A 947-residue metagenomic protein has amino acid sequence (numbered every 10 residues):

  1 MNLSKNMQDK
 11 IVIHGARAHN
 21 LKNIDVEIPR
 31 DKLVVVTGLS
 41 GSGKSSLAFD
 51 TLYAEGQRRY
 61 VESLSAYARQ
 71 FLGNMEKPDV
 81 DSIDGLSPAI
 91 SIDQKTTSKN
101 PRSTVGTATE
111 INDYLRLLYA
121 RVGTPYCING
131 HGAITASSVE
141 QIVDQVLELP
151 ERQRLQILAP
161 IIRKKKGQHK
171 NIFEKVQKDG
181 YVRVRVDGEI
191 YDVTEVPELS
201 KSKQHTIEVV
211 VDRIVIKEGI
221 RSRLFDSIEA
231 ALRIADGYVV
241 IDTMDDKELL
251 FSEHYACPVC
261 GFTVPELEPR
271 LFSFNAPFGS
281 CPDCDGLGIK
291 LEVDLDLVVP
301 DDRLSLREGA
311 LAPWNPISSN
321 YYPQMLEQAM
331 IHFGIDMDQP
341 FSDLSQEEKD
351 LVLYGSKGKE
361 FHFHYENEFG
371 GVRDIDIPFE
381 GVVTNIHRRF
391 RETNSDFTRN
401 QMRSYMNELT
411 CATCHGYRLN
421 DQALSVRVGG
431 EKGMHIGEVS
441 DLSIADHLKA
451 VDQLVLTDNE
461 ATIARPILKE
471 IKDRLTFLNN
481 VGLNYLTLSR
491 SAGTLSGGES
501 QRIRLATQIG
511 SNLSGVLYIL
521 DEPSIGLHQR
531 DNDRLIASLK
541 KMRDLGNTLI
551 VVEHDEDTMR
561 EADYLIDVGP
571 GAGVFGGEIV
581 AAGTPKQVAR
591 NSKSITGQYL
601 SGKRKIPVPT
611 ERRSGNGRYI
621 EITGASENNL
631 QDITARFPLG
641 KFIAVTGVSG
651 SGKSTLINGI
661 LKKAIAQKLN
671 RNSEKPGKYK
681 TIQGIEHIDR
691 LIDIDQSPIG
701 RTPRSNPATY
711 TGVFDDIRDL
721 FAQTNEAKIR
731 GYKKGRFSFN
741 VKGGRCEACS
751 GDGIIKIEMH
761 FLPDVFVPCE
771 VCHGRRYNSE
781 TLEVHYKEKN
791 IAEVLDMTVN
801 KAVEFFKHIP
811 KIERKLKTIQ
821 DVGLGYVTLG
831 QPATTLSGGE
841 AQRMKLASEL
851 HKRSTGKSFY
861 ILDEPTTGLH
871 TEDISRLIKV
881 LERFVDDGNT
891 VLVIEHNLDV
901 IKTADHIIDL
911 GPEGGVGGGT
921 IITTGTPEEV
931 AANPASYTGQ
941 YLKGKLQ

Functional and structural regions predicted by a protein language model:
M1-Q947: Conserved phosphate-binding elements of NTP-dependent enzyme cores
